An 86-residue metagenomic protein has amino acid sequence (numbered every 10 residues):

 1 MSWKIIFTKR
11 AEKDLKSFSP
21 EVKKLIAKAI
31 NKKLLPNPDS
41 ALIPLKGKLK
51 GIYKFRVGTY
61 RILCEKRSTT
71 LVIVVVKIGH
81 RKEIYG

Functional and structural regions predicted by a protein language model:
M1-R56, R67-T70, E83-G86: Basic, Lys/Arg-enriched alpha-helical interface segments
V57, K66, V75-I78: Residue-level recognition of conserved beta-strand positions in structured domain cores
